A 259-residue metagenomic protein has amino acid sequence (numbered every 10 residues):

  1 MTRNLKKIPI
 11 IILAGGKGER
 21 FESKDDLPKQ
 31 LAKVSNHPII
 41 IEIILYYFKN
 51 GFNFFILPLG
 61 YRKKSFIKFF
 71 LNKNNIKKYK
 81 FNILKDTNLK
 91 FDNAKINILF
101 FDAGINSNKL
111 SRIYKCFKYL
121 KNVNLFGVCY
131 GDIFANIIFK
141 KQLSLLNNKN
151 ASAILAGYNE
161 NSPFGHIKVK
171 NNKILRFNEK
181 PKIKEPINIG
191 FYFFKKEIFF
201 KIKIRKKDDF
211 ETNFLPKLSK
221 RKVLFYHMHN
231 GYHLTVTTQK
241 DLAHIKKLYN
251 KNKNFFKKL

Functional and structural regions predicted by a protein language model:
T2-K68, N72: N-terminal glycine-rich phosphate-binding loop and ensuing alpha1 helix
T2-L5, D25, D92, L120 (+2 more regions): Short, flexible hinge/linker loops that cap or flank conserved catalytic cores
P9, N53-F55, L125, N150-A153 (+1 more regions): Residues at the starts of beta-strands that form the adenosine-phosphate
L13, V34, P58, F101-A103 (+2 more regions): Generic beta-sheet signal
L31, I98-F100, A153, L224-Y226 (+1 more regions): Conserved beta-strand scaffold positions in the cores of enzyme catalytic domains, especially in NTP/NDP-utilizing
I39-E42, R112-K115, F214: Well-ordered alpha-helical segments embedded in enzymatic catalytic cores
F66-K170: Conserved beta-loop-beta/alpha segment of the NTase-like Rossmann-fold superfamily that binds/positions NTPs
F126-G127, F134, F139-N147, N159-S162 (+1 more regions): Catalytic-core segments of class I nucleotidyltransferases/pyrophosphorylases that form NMP-activated intermediates
